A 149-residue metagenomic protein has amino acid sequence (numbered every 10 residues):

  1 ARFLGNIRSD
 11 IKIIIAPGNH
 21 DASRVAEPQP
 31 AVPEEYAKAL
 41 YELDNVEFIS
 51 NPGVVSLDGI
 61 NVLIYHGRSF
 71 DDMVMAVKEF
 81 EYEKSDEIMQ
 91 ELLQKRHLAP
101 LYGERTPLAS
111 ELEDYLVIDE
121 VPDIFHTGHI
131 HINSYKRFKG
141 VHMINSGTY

Functional and structural regions predicted by a protein language model:
A1-Y149: Extended recognition/assembly regions associated with phosphoester-bond processing machinery
